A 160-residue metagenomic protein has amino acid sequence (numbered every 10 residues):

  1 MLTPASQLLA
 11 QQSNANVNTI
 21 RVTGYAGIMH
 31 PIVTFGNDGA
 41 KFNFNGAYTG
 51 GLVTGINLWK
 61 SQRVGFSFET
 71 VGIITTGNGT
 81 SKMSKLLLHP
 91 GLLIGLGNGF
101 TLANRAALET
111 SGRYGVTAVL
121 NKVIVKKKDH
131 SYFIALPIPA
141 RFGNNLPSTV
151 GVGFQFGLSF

Functional and structural regions predicted by a protein language model:
M1-L8: C-terminal segment of classical bacterial N-terminal signal peptides
S6, N16-I20, K60-Q62, N98 (+2 more regions): Short coil turns and loop connectors of transmembrane beta-barrels in diderm outer membranes and organellar homologs
L8-W59, T149-F160: Short glycine/proline- and aromatic-enriched beta-strand/turn motifs that initiate or cap beta-hairpins
G24-D38, G65-T76, G99-S111, H130-F142: Transmembrane beta-strand segments that form the barrel wall of outer-membrane beta-barrel proteins
V33, N43-G91: Surface-exposed acidic loop/strand-edge motifs in secreted or periplasmic proteins that form small linear binding
D38-Y48, K60, T76-S84, R105-T117 (+1 more regions): Solvent-exposed loop/turn segments connecting transmembrane beta-strands in outer-membrane beta-barrel proteins
G50-W59, S84-L96, Y114-I134, V150-F160: Feature captures outer-membrane beta-barrel proteins of Gram-negative bacteria and organelles
